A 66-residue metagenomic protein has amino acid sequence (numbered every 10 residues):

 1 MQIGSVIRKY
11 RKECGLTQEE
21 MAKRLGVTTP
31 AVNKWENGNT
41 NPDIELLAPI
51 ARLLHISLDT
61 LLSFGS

Functional and structural regions predicted by a protein language model:
M1-Q2: A detector for short, charged/polar N-terminal pre-domain segments
S5-M21: Short basic helix-loop element that most often maps to the first helix and adjoining turn of HTH DNA-binding modules
I7, M21-A22, V32-W35, L61: Conserved hydrophobic/aromatic packing and binding residues within compact polymer-binding modules
L25-T40, S66: Recognition helix of helix-turn-helix/homeodomain-like DNA-binding domains that insert into the DNA major groove
E45-T60: DNA major-groove recognition helix of helix-turn-helix/homeodomain DNA-binding modules
T60-S66: Short amphipathic recognition helices of helix-turn-helix/homeodomain-type DNA-binding modules
